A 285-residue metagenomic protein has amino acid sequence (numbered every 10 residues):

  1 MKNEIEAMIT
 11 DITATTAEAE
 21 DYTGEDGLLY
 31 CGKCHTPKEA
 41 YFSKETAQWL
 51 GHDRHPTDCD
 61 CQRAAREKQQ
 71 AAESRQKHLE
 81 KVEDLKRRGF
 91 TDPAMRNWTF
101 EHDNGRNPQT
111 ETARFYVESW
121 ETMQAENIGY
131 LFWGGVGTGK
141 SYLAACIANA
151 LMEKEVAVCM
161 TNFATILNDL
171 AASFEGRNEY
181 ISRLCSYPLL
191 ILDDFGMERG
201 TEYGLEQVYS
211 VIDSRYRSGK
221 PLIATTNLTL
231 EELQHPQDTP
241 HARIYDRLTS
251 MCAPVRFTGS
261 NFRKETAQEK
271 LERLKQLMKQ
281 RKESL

Functional and structural regions predicted by a protein language model:
M1-N104, E265-L285: A short, basic N-terminal segment
C61, G105, F163, F257-G259: Active-site donor-binding loop signature of nucleotide-sugar glycosyltransferases
R88-R96, H102-Y130: Pre-Walker A (pre-P-loop) alpha-helix and adjacent loop at the N terminus of AAA/AAA+ ATPase modules, a conserved
P108-V117, A125, A148-L189, R199-E206: Short glycine-rich substrate-engagement loop in P-loop NTPases that contacts/grips substrate
Q124-A144: Walker A/P-loop nucleotide-binding motif
I128-F132, P188-L190, L222: Generic beta-sheet signal
N168-D169, E198-L285: Replace "adjacent to P-loop NTPase cores in ATP/GTP-dependent enzymes" with "adjacent to NTP-binding cores
D194-F195: Walker B catalytic acidic pair
